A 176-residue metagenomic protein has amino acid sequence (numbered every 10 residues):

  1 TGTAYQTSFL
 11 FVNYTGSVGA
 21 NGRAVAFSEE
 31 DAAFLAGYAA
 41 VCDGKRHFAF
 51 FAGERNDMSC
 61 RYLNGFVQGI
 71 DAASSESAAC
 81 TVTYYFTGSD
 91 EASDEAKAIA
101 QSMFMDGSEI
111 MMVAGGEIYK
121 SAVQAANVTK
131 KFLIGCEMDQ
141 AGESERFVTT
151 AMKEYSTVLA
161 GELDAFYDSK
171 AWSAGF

Functional and structural regions predicted by a protein language model:
T1-F176: A residue-level marker of the well-folded mature domains of exported/periplasmic proteins
